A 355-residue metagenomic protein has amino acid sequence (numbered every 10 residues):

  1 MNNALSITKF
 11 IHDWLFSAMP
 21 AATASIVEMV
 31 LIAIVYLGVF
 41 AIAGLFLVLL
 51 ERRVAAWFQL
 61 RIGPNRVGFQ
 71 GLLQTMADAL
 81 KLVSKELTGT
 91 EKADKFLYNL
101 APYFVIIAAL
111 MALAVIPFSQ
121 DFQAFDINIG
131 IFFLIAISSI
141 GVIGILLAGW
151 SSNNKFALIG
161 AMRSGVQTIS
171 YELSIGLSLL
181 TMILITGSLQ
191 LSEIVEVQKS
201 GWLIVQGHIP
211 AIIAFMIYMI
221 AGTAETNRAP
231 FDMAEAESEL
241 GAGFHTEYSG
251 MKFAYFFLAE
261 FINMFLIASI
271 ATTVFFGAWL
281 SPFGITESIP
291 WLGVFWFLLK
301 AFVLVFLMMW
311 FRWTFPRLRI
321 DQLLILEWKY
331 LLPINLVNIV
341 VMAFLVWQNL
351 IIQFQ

Functional and structural regions predicted by a protein language model:
M1-Q355: Selective transmembrane helix interface/packing segments
